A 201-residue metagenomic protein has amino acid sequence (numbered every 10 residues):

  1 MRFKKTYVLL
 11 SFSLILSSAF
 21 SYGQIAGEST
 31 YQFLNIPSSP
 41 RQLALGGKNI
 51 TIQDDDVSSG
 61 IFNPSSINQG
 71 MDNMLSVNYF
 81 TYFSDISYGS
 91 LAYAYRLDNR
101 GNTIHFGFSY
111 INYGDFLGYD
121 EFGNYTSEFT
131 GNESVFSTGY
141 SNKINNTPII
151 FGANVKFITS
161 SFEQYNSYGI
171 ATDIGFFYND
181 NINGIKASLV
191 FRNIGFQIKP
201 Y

Functional and structural regions predicted by a protein language model:
M1-L9: Bacterial N-terminal signal peptides that target proteins for export
L9-S18: Bacterial N-terminal signal peptides
Y22-Y201: Subset of outer-membrane beta-barrel
